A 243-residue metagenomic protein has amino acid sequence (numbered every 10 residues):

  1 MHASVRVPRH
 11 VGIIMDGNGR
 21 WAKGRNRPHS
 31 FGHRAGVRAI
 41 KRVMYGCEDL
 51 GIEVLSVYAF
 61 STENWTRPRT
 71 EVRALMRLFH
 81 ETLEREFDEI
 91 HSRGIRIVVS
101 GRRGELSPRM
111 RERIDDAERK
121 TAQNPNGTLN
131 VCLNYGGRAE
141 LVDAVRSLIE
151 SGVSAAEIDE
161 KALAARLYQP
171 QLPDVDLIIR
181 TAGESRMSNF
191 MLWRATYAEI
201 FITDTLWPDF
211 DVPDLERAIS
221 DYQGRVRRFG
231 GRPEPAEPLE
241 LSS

Functional and structural regions predicted by a protein language model:
M1-S243: Flexible, compositionally biased loop and terminal segments
